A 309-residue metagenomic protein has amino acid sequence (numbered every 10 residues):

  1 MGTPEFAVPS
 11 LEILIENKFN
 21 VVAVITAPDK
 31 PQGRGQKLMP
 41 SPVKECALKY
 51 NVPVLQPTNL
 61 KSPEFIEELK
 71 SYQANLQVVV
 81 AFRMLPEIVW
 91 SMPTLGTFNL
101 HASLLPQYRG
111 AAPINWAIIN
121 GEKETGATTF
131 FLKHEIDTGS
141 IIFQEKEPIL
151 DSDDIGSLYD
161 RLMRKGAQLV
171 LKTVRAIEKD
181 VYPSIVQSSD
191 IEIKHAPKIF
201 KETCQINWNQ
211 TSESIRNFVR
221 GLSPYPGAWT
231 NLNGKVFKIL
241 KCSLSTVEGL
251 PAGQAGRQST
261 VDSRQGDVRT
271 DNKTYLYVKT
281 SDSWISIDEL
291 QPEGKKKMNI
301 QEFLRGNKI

Functional and structural regions predicted by a protein language model:
M1-R34: N-terminal Rossmann-like dinucleotide-binding module
V8, P40, S62-I66, R83 (+1 more regions): Structural motif corresponding to alpha-helix initiation and N-cap regions
N17, A27, L76-H195, E202: Donor/substrate-binding cores of folate-linked one-carbon enzymes
V22-A23, P53-Y72, L85-L100: Internal alpha/beta domain cores that form substrate/cofactor-binding pockets in large enzymes and binding proteins
P31-N75: N-terminal glycine-/serine-/threonine-rich beta1-alpha1-beta2 phosphate-ribose binding loop of Rossmann-like
P197-Q210: Acyl-group handling in specialized metabolite and lipid biosynthesis
W208-I309: An anion-binding loop in the catalytic cleft
